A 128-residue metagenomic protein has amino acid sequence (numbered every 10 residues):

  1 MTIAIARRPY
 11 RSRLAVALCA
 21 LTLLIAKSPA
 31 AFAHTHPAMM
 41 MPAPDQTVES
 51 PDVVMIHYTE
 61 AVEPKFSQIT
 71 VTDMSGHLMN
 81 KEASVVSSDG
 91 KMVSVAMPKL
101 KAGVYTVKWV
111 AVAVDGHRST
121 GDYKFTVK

Functional and structural regions predicted by a protein language model:
T2-L18: Bacterial N-terminal signal peptides that target proteins for export
A26-S28: N-terminal signal peptide c-region/cleavage motif recognized by signal peptidases
F32-S50: N-terminal edge beta-strand
E49, V53-H57, G116-K128: Extended, polar beta-sheet/loop recognition surfaces of beta-rich domains that mediate binding to diverse ligands
V54-I56, E60-M79: Short, surface-exposed alpha-helix to beta-strand junction/turn motifs within ectodomains of secreted and cell-envelope
K101-V107: A glycine-anchored, Pro-Gly-centered beta-turn/N-cap motif
